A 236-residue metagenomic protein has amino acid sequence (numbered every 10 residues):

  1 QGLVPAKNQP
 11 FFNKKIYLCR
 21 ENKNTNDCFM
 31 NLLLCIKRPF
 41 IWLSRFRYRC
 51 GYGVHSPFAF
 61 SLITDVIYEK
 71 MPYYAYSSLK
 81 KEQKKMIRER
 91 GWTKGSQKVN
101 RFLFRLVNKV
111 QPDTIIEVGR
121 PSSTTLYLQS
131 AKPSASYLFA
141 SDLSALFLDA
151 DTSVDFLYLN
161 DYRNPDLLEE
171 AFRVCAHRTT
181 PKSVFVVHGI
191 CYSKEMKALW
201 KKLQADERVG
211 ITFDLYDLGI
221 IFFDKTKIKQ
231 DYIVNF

Functional and structural regions predicted by a protein language model:
Q1-G2, K15: Intrinsic, low-complexity polybasic segments
G2-V4, N8-P10: N-terminal amphipathic/hydrophobic targeting modules at extreme N-termini, encompassing cleavable Sec/SRP-type signal
F12-Y158, Y162-P181, C191-F236: A short alpha-helical cap/connector motif
